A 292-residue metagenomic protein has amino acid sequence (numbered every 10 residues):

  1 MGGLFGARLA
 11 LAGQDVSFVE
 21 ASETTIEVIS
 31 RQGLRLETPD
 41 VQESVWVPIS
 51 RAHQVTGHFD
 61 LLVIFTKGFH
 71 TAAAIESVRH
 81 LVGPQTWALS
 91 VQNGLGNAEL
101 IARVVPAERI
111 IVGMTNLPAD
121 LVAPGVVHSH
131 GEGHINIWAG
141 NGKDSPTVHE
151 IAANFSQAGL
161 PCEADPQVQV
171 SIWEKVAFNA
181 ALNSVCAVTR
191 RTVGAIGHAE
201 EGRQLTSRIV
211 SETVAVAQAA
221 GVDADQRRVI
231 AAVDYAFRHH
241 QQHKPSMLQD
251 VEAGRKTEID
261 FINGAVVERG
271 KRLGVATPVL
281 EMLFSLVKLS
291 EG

Functional and structural regions predicted by a protein language model:
M1-Q42: NAD(P)+-binding Rossmann beta1-loop-alpha1 motif at the extreme N-terminus of oxidoreductases
A7, L11, E76-H80, R103 (+2 more regions): Short, well-ordered alpha-helices that flank and scaffold nucleotide-derived cofactor binding pockets
D15, R35, P161, D223 (+1 more regions): Residue-level detector of anion-binding/catalytic polar loops
F18, I49-R51, I137: Generic preference for hydrophobic
V19, I64-F65, V91, G113 (+3 more regions): Active-site-adjacent beta-strand anchor residues
V41-V126: Rossmann-like NAD(P)(H) cofactor-binding subdomain of soluble oxidoreductases
H80-L81, R103-R109, P124-K175, A180 (+1 more regions): Internal alpha-helical scaffold of NAD(P)-dependent oxidoreductase catalytic cores
Q157, S207-G292: NAD(P)-dependent Rossmann-like dehydrogenase/reductase catalytic/cofactor-binding core
